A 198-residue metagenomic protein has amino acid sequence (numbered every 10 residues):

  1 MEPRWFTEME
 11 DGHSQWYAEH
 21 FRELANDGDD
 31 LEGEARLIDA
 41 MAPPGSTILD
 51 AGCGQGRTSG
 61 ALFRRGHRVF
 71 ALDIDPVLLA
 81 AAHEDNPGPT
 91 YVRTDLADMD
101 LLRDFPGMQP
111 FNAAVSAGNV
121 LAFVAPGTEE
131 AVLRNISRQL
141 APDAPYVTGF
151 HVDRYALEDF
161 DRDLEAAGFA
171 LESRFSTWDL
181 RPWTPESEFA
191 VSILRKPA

Functional and structural regions predicted by a protein language model:
M1-P44: Conserved class I S-adenosyl-L-methionine
G45-G54: Conserved class I S-adenosyl-L-methionine
Q55-L101: Class I SAM-dependent methyltransferase SAM/SAH-binding core
L102-A113: A short acidic, Gly/Pro-enriched loop at the edge of an enzyme's catalytic core that lines a small-molecule cofactor
F111-G127: A short SAM/SAH-binding and catalytic strip from SAM-dependent methyltransferases
E130-P142: A short glycine-rich, Lys/Arg-flanked "PGG" loop and its adjoining helix->strand segment in the class I
D143-F150: Conserved beta-strand signature within the Rossmann-like core of class I S-adenosyl-L-methionine
T184-A198: Core SAM-dependent methyltransferase catalytic element
